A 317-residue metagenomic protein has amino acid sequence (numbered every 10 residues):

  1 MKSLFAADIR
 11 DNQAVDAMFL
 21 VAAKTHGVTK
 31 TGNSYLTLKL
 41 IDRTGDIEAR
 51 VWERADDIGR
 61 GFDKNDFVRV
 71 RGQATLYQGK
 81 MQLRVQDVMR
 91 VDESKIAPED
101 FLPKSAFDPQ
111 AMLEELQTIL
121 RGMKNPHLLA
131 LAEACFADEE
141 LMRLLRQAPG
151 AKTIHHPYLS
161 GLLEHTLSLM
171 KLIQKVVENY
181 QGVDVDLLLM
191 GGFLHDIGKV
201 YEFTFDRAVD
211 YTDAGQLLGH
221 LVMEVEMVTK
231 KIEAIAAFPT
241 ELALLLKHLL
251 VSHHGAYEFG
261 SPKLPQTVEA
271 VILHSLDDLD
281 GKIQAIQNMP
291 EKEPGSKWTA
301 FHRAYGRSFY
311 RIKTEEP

Functional and structural regions predicted by a protein language model:
M1-V15: OB-fold nucleic-acid-binding modules
F19, N65, L169, D277: Divalent metal-coordination and catalytic microenvironments
K24-S34, G45-E48, R54-L102: OB-fold single-stranded nucleic acid-binding module
T37-D42: Short, acidic/hydrophobic/Gly-rich beta-strand patch recurrent on exposed beta strands that often constitutes part
Q82-Q147, M223: Extended, charge-rich, solvent-exposed interface segments
L128-L172, L194-G198: A short mid-domain helix/strand-loop element embedded in enzyme catalytic domains that forms or borders the active-site
T153-H155, E164-H165, K175-E293: Divalent metal-dependent catalytic cores for phosphoryl transfer on phosphate-bearing substrates
H274, G281, E291-P317: N-terminal intrinsically disordered, cationic/polar leader segments that include organellar targeting peptides
